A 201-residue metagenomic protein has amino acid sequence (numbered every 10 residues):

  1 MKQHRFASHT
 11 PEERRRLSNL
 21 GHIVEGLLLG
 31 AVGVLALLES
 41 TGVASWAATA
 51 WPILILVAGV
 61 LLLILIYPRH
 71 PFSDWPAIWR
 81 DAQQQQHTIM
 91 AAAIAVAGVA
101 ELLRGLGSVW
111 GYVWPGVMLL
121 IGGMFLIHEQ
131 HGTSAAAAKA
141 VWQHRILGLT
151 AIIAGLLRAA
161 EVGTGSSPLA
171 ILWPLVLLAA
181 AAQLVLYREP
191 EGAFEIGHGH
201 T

Functional and structural regions predicted by a protein language model:
M1-T201: Peripheral, non-catalytic segments of secretory and membrane proteins
